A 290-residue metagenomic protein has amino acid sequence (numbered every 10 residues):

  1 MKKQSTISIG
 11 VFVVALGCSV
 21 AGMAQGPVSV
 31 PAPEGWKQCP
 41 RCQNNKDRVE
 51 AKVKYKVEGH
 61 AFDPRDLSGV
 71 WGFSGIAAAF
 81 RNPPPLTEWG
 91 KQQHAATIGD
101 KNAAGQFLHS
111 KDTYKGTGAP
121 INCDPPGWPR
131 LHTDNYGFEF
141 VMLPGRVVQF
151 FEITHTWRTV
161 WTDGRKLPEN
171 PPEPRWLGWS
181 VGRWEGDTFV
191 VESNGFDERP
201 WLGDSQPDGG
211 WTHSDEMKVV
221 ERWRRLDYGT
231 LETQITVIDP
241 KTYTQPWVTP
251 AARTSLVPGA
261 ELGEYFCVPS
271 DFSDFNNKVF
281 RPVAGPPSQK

Functional and structural regions predicted by a protein language model:
M1-V11: Bacterial N-terminal signal peptides that target proteins for export
I9-S19: Bacterial N-terminal signal peptides
G22-K290: PEST-like low-complexity, intrinsically disordered acidic/proline/serine-rich tracts that flank trafficking/processing
